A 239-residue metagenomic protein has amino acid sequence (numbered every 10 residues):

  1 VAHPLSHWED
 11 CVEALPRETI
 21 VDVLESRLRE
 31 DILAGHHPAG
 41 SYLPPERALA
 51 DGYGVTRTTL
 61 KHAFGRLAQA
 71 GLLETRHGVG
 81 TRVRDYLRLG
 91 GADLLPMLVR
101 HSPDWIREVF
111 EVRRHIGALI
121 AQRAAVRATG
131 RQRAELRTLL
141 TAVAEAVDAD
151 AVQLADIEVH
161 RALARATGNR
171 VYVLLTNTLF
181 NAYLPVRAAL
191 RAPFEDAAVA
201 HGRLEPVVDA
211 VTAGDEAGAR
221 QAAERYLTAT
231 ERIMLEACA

Functional and structural regions predicted by a protein language model:
V1-D10, E216-A239: C-terminal effector-binding regulatory domain of bacterial HTH transcription factors
V1-I116, V126, A239: Short linear motifs at protein or domain termini
P16, K61, A128-T129, A155-D156 (+2 more regions): Juxtamembrane/interface motifs at transmembrane-helix termini
I20-V21, F194-G202: Short, 15-30-residue, compositionally biased linear elements with alpha-helical propensity or flexible coil
D31, G35, G90, L179-V186 (+3 more regions): A short secondary-structure junction motif
H36, L72, D148, D215-E216: Residue-level recognition of short, well-ordered coil/turn positions that link secondary-structure elements
V109-A189, A200-P206, G218-R232: Conserved amphipathic alpha-helical segments that form helical-bundle/coiled-coil interaction surfaces
V211-A213: Well-ordered alpha/beta subsegment
